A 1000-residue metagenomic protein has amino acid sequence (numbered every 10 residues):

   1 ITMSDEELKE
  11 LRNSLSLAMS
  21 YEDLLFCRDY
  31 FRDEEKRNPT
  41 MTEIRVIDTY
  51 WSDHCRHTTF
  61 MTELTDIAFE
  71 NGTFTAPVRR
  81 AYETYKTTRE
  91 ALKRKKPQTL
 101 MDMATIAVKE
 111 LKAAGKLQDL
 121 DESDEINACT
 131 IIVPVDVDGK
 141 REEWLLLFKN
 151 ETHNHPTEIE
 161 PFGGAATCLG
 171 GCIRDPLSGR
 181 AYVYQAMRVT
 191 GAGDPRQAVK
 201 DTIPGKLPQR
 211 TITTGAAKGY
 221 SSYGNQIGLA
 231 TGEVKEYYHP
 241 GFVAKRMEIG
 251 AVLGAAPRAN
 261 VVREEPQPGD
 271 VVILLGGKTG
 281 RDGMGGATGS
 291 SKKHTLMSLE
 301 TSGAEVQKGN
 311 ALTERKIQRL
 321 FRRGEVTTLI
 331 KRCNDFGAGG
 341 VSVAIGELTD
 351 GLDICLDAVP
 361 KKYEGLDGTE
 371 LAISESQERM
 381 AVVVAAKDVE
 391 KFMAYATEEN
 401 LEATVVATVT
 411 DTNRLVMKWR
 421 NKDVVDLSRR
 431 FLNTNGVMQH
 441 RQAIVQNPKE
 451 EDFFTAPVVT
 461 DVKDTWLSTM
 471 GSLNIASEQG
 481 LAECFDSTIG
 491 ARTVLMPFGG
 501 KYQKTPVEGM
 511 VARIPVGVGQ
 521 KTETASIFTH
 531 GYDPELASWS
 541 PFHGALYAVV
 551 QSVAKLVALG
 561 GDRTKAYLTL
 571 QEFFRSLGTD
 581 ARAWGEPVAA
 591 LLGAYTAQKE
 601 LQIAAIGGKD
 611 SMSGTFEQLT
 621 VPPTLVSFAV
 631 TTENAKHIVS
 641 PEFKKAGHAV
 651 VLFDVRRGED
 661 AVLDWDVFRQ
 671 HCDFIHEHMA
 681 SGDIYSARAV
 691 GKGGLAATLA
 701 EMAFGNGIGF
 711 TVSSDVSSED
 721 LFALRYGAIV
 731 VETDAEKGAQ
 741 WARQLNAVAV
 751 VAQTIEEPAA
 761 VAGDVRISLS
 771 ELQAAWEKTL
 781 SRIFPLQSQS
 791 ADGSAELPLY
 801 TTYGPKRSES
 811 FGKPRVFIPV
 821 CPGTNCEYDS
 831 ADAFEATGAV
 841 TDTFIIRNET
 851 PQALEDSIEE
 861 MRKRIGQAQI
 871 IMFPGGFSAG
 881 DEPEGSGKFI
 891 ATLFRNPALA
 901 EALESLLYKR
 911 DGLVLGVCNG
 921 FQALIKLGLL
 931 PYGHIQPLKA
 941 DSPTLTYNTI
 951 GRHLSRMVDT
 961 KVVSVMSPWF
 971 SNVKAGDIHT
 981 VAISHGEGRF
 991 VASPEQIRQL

Functional and structural regions predicted by a protein language model:
I1-A879, L893-E904: Glycine/proline-enriched, intrinsically flexible loops and inter-domain linkers
G286, A742-R743, S830-A831, P883-S886 (+2 more regions): Short amphipathic alpha-helical segments
V384, T733, G916, S984 (+1 more regions): A conserved hydrophobic position in a structured secondary element of the catalytic/binding core that shapes
E855, E860-M861, L903-L907, P937-L1000: Amide-donor transfer/coupling interface in amidating biosynthetic enzymes
P874, S878-M966: Cysteine-nucleophile active-site neighborhood
